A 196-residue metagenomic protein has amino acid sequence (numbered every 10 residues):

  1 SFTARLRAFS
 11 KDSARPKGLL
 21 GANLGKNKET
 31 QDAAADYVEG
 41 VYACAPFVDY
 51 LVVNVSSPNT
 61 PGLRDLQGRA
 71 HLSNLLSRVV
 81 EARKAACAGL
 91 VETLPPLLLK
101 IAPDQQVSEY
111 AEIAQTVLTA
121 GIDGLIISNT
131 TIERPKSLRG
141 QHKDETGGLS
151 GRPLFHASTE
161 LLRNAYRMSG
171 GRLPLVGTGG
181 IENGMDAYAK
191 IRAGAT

Functional and structural regions predicted by a protein language model:
S1-P16: A gly/proline- and charged-residue-enriched helix-loop-helix capping module
F2, A22, V53-N54, K100 (+3 more regions): Conserved, mostly hydrophobic/aromatic
A14-L24, K84-Q105, A165-T178: Short beta-strand/loop segments at the ligand-binding rim of alpha/beta enzyme cores
K26-V38, R64-H71, L98-T119: Active-site glycine- and acidic-residue-rich loops that bind and position anionic ligands or nucleotide-like cofactors
A35-E39, Q105-T119, R167-G171, I181-T196: Catalytic cores of alpha/beta
D36-A88, P96, A102: Metal-dependent enolase-superfamily TIM-barrel catalytic cores that perform enediolate-based chemistry
V55-S57, G124-R134, G180-I181, A187-T196: Glycine-rich phosphate-binding active-site loops on the catalytic face of alpha/beta enzymes
P58-H71, A114-L173: Glycine/Thr-rich beta-alpha phosphate-binding loop at enzyme active sites
